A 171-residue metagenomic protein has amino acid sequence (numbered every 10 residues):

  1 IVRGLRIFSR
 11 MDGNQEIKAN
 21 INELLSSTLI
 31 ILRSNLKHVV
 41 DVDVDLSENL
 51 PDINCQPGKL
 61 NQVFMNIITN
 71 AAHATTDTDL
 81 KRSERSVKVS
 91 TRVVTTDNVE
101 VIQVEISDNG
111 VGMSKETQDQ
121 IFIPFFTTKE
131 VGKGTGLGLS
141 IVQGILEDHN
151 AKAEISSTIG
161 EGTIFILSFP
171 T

Functional and structural regions predicted by a protein language model:
I1-T171: Core catalytic ATP-binding domain of two-component histidine kinases
